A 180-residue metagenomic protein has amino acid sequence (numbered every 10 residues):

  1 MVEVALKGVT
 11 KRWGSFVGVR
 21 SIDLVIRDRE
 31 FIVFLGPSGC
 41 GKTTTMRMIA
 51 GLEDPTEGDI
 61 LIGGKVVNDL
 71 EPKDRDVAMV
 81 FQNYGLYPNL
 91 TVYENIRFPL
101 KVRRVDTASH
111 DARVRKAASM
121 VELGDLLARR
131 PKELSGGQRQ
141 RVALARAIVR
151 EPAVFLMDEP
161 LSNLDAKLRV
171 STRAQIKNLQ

Functional and structural regions predicted by a protein language model:
M1-T172, N178-L179: ABC family nucleotide-binding domain
